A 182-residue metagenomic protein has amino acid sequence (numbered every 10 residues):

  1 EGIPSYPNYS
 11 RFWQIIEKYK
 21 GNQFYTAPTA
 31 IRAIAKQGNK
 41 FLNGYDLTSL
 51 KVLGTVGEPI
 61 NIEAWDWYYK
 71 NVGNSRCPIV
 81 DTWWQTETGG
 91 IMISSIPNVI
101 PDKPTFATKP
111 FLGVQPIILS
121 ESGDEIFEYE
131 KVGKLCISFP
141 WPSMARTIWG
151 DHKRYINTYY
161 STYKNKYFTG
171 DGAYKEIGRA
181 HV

Functional and structural regions predicted by a protein language model:
E1-I15: ATP-dependent adenylate-forming carboxylate-activation enzymes
W13, G21-T26, A35-P104, Q115: Gly/Ser/Thr-rich phosphate-binding loop
T29-R32, P142-S143: Alpha-helix/helix-capping structural signal
F106-G113, Y167: Short coil-to-beta-strand transition motifs
Q115-P116, K134: Conserved beta-strand and immediately adjacent loop positions that scaffold enzyme active sites
E125-E130, C136-H181: Conserved ATP-binding/catalytic segment of the ANL
